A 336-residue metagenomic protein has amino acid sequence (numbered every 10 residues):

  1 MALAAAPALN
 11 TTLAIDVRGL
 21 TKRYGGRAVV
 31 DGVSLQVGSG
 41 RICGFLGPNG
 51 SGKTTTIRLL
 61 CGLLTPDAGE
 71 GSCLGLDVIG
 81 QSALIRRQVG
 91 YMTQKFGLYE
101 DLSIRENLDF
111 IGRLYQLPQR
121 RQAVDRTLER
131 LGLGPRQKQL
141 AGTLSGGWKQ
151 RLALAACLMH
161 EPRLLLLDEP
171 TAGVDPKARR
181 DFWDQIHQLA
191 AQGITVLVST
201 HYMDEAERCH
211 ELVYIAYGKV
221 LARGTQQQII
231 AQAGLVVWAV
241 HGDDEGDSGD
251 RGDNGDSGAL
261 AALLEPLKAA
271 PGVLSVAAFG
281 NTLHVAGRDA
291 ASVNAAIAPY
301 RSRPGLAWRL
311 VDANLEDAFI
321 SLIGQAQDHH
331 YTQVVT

Functional and structural regions predicted by a protein language model:
G69-D77, L84-I85: Conserved ABC transporter NBD signature motif
D109, R113-R136: Conserved ABC ATPase "signature" region
E161: Conserved catalytic motifs of ABC-family nucleotide-binding domains
L165-D168: Catalytic Walker B motif of ABC-type/P-loop ATPase nucleotide-binding domains
D184-R288: ABC transporter nucleotide-binding domain
